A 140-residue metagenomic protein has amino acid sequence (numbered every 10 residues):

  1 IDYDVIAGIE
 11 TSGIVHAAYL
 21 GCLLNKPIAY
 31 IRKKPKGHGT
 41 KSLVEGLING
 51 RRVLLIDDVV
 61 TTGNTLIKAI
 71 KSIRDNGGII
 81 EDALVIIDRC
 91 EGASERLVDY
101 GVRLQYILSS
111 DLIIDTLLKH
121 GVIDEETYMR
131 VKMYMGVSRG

Functional and structural regions predicted by a protein language model:
I1-E10, L84: Short glycine-rich phosphate-binding loop at a beta-alpha junction
I6-A7, A29, L54, E81 (+1 more regions): Structural detector of well-ordered beta-strand residues that form the stable sheet scaffold of enzyme domains
A7, G37-T40, G78: Glycine-centered small-residue hotspots that permit tight backbone geometry or close packing
S12-I14: Conserved coil-to-alpha-helix start sites within the AMP-binding
H16-L54, T62-I67: Short, glycine/charge-rich flexible loops or terminal/linker lids adjacent to PRPP-binding catalytic cores
L47-D88: A contiguous pocket-lining binding segment that forms or flanks enzyme active sites
S72, N76-G140: PRPP-dependent phosphoribosyltransferase catalytic core
